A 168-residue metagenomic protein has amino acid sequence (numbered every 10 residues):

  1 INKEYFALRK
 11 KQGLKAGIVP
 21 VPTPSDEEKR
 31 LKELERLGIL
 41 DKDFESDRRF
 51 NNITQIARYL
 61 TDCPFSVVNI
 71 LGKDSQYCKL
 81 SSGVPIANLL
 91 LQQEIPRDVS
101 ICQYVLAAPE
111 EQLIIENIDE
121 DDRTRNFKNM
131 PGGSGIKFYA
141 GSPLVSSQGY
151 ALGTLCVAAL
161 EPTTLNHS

Functional and structural regions predicted by a protein language model:
I1-E94: Intrinsically disordered, low-complexity terminal regulatory regions
E45, A158-S168: Regulatory loop-to-helix N-cap segments in sensory/regulatory domains that couple ligand/signal detection
T61, S134, Y150: Structured loop/turn residues at beta-strand edges in well-structured enzyme cores
P64-F65, L71-S81, I86-K137: Regulatory sensory and allosteric helical modules in signal-transduction proteins and certain transcription factors
K137-S146: A short, aliphatic-rich beta-strand micro-motif
G141, L152-T154: Short glycine-/small-residue motifs
V145-A151, L160: Flexible loop/coil segments at beta-strand boundaries within sensory signal-transduction domains
